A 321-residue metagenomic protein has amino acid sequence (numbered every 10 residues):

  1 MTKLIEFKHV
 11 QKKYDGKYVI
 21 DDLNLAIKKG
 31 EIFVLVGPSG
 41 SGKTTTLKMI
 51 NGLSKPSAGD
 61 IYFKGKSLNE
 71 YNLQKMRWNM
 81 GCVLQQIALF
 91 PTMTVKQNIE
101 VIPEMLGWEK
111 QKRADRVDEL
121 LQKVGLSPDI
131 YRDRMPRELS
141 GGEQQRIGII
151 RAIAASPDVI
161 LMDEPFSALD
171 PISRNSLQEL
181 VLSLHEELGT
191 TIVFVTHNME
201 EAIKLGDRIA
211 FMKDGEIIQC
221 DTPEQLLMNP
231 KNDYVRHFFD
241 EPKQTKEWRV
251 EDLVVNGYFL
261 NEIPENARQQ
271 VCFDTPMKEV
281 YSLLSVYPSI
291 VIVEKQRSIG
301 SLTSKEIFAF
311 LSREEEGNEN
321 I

Functional and structural regions predicted by a protein language model:
N51: Helix-to-loop junction immediately C-terminal to a conserved catalytic motif
G59-S67, M76: Conserved ABC transporter NBD signature motif
Q111-I130: Conserved ABC ATPase "signature" region
M135-L139, E143: Conserved ABC ATPase signature
A154-D158: A short, proline-enriched helix->beta-strand linker immediately N-terminal to the Walker B motif in ABC-type P-loop
D214-G215: Conserved ABC ATPase "signature" C-loop
C220-D221, N229, S301: ABC ATPase "signature
